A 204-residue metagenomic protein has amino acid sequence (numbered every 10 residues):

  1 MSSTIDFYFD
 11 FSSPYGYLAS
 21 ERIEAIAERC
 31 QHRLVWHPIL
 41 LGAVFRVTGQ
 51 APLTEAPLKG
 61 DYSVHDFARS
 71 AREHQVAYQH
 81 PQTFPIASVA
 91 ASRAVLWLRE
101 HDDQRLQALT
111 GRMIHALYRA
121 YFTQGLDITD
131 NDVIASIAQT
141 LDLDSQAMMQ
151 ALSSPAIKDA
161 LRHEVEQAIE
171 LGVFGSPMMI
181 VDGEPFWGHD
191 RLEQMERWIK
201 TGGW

Functional and structural regions predicted by a protein language model:
M1-I5, E55-P57: Amphipathic repeat-derived elements
S3-D6, F11-H32, D103-Q104, A108 (+2 more regions): C-terminal cap of thioredoxin/glutaredoxin-like
Y15-Y121: Structural alpha/beta surface segment adjacent to cysteine/selenocysteine redox centers across thiol/disulfide enzymes
